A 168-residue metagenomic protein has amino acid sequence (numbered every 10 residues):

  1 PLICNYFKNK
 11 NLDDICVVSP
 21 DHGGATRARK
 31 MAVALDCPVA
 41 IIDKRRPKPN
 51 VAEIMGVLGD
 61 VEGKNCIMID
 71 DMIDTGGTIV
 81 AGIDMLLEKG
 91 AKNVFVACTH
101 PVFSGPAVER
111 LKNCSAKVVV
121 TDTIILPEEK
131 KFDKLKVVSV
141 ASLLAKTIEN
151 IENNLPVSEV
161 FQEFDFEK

Functional and structural regions predicted by a protein language model:
P1-K168: PRPP-associated nucleotide enzymes
